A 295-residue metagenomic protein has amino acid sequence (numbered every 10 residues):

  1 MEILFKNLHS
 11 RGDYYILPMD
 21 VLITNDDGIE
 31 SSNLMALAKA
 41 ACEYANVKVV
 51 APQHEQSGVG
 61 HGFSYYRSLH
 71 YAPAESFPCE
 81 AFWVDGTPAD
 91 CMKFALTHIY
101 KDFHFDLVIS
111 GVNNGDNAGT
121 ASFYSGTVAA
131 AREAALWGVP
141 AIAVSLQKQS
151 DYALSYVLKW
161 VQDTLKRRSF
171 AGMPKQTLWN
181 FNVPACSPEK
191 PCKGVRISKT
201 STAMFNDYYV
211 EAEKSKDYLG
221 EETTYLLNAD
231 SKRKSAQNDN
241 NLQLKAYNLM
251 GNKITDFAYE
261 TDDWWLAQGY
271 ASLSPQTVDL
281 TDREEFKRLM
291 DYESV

Functional and structural regions predicted by a protein language model:
M1-P18: N-terminal amphipathic/basic-hydrophobic helices that include classical n-h-c signal peptides and signal-anchor
V21, S32-H98, F103-H104: A cross-family phosphate/adenosyl-ligand binding-site feature
V50-P52, S110-N113, V144-S145, F181-P184 (+1 more regions): Short beta-strand segments
D116-S125: Glycine/threonine-rich flexible loop motifs
A130-A134: Hydrophobic/aromatic ligand-binding patch that stacks against planar heteroaromatic rings of cofactors or nucleotides
I142-F170: Short, glycine-/small-residue-rich phosphate/pyrophosphate-handling segment
F170-P174, P184-V295: C-terminal accessory domains and tails appended to enzymatic cores
